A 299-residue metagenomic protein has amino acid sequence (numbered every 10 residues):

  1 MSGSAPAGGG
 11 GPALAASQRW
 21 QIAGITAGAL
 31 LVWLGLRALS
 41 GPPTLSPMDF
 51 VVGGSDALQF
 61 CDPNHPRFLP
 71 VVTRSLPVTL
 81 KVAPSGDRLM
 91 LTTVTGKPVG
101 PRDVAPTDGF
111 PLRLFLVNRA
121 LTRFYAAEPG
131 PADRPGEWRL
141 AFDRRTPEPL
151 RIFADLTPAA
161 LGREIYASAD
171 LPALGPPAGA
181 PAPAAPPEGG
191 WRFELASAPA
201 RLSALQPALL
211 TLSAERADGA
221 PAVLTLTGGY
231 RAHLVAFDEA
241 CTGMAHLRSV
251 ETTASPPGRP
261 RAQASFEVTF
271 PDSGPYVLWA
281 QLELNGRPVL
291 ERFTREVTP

Functional and structural regions predicted by a protein language model:
M1-P299: Intrinsically disordered, low-complexity terminal tails/loops enriched in metal-binding residues
